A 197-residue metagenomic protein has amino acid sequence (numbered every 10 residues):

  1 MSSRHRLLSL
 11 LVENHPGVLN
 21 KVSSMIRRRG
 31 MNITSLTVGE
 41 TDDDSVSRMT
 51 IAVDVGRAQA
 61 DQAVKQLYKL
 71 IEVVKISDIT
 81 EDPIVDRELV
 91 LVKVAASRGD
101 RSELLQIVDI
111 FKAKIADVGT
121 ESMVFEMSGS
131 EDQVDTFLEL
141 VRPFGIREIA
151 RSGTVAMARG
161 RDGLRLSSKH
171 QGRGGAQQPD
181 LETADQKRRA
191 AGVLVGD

Functional and structural regions predicted by a protein language model:
M1-R48, A52-D197: Long, contiguous binding/interaction regions
